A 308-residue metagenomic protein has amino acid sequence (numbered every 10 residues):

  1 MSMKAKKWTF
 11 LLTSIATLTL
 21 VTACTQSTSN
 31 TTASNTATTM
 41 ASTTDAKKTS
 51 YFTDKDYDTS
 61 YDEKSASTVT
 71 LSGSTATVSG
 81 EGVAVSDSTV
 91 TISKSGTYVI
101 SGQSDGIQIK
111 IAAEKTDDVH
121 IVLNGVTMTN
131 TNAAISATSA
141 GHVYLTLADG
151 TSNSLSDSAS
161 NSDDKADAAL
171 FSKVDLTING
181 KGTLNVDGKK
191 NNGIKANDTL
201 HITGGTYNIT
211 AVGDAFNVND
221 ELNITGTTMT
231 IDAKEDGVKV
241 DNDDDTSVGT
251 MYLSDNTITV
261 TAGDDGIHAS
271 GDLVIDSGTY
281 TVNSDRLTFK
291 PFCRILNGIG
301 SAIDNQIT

Functional and structural regions predicted by a protein language model:
K4-S301, N305-T308: A composition-driven surface/loop motif
